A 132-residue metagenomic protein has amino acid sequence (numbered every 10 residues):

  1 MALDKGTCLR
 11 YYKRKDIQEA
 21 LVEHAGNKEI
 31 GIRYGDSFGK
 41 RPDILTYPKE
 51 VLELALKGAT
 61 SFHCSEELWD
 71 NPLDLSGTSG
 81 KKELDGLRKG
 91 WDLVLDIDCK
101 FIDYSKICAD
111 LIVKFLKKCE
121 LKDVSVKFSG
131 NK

Functional and structural regions predicted by a protein language model:
M1-L93, C99-I102, C108: DNA replication initiation on ssDNA origins
K106-C119: Short amphipathic alpha-helix segments
L121-V126: A short linear hydrophobic-aromatic micro-motif
F128-K132: Short, conserved phosphate-binding/catalytic loop or strand-edge motifs used in phosphoryl-/nucleotidyl-transfer
